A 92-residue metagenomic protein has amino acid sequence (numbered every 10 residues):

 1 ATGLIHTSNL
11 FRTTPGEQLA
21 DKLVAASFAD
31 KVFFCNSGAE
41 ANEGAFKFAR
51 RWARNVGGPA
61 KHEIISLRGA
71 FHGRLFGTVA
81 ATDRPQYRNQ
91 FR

Functional and structural regions predicted by a protein language model:
A1-L10, T14, Q18-N36: Glycine-rich phosphate-binding segment of PLP-dependent enzymes
V24-R92: PLP-dependent aspartate aminotransferase-fold enzymes
